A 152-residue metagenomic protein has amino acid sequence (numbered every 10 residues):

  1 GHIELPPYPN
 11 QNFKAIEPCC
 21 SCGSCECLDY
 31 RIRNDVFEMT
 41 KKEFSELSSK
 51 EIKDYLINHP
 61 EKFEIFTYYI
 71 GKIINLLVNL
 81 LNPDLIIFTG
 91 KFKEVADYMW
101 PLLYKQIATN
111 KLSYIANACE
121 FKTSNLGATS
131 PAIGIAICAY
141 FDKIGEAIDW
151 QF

Functional and structural regions predicted by a protein language model:
G1-Q11: A short, polar/charged loop-to-alpha-helix boundary motif
P9-N10, A15-C20, S24-F152: ATP-binding/phosphotransfer module of carbohydrate and carboxylate kinases, centering on a glycine-rich
